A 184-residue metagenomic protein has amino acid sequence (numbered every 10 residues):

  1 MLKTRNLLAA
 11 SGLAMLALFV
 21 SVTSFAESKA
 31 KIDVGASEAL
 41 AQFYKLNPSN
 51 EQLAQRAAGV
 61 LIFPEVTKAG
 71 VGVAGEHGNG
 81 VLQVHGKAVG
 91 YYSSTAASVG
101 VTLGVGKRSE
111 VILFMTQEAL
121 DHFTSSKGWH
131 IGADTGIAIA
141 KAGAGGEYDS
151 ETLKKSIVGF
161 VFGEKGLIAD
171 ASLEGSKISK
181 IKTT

Functional and structural regions predicted by a protein language model:
L2-G12: Bacterial N-terminal signal peptides that target proteins for export
S21-V22: N-terminal signal peptide c-region/cleavage motif recognized by signal peptidases
F25-T184: Small-residue-enriched, tightly packed secondary-structure blocks
